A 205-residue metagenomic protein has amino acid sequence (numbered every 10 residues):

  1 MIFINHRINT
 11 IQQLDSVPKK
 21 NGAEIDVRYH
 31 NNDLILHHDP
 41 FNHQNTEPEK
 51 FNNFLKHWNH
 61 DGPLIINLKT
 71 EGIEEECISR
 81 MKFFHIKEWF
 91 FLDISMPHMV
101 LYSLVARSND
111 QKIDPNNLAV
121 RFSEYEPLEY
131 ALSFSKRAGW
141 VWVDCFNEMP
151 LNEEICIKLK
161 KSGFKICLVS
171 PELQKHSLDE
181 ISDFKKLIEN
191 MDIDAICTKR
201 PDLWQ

Functional and structural regions predicted by a protein language model:
M1-Q205: Phosphate-group recognition and catalysis centered on beta-loop-alpha active-site segments
